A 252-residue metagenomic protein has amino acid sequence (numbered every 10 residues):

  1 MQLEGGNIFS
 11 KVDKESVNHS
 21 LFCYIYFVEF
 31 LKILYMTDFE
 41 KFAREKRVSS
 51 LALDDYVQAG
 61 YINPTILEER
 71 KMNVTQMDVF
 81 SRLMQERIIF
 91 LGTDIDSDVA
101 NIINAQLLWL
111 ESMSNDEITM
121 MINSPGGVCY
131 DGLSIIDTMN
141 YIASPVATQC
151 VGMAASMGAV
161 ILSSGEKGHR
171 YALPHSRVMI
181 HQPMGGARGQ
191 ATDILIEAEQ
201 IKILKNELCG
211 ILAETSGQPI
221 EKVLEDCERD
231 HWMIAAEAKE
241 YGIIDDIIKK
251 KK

Functional and structural regions predicted by a protein language model:
Q2-L3, K41: Intrinsically disordered, low-complexity regions enriched in serine, threonine, proline and polar/charged residues
L3, S16, F30: Cationic, low-complexity basic patches in intrinsically disordered or flexible, solvent-exposed regions
N7, D13, N18-H19, Y24-Y26: Intrinsic-disorder-associated, low-complexity terminal segments enriched in Asp/Asn/His/Tyr and depleted of Lys/Arg
F9, I25-K252: Terminal-region recognition feature
